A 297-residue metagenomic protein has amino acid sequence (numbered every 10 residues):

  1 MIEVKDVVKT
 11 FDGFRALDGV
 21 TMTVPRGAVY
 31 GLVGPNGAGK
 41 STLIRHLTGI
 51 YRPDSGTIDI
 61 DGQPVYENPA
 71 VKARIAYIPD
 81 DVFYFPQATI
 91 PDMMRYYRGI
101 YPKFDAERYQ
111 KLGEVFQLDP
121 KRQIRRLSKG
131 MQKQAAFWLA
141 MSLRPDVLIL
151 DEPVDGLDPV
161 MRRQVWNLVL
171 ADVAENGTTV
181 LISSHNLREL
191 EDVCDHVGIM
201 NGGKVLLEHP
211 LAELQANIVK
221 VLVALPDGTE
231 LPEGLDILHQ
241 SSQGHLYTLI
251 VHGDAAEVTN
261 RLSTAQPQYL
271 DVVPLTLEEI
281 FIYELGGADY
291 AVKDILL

Functional and structural regions predicted by a protein language model:
I2-V4, K9-N201, L206-L207: ABC transporter nucleotide-binding domains
D18, I44, A212, V223-P226 (+1 more regions): Compositionally biased amphipathic helical and low-complexity segments enriched in hydrophobic
P69, E107-Q110, R163, A212 (+3 more regions): Generic alpha-helical secondary structure signal
T89, P210, V273-T276: Short loop/turn segments at beta->alpha junctions
V165-A255: ABC transporter nucleotide-binding domain
V219-K293, L297: Short, charged/small-residue-rich alpha-helical element at the C-terminal edge of ABC transporter nucleotide-binding
